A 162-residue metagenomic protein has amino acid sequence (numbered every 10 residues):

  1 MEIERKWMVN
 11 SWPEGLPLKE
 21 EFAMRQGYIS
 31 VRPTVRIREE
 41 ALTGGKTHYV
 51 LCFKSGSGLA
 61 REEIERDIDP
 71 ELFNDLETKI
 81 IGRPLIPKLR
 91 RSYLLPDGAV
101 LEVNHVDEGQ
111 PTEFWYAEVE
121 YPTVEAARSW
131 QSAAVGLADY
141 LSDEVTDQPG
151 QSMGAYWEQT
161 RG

Functional and structural regions predicted by a protein language model:
M1-G162: Phosphate-end processing signature that detects enzymes handling 5′-triphosphorylated RNA and polyphosphate
